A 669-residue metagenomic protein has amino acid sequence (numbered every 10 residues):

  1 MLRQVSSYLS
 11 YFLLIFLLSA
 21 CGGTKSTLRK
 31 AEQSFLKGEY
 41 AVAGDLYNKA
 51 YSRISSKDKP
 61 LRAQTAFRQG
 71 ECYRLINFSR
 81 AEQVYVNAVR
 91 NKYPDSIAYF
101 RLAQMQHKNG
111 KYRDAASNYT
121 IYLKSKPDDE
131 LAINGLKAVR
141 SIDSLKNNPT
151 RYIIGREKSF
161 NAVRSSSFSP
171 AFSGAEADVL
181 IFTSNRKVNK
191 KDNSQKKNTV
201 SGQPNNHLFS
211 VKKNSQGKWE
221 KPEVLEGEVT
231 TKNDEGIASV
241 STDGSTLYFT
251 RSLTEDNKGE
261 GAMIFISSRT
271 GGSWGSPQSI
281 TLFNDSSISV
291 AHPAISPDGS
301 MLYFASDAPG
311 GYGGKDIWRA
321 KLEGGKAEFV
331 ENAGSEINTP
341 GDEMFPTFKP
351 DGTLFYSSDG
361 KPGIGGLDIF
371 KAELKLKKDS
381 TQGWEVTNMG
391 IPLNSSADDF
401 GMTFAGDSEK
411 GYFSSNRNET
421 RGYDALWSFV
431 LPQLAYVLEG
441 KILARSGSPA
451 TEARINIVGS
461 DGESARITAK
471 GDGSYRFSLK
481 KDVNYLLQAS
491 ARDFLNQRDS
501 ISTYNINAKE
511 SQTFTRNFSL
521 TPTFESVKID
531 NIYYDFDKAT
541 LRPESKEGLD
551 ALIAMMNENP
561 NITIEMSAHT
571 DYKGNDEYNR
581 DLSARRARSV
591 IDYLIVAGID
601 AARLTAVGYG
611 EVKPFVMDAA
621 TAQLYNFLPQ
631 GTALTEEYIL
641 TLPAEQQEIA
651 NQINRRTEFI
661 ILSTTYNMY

Functional and structural regions predicted by a protein language model:
K25, K37, A98-R101, K108-D114 (+3 more regions): Short, conserved micro-motifs composed of acidic
A43, A81-E82, A115: Single-residue signature of alpha-solenoid repeat helices
A43, G314, S446-S460: Short, ordered, surface-exposed loop/turn motifs in non-cytosolic proteins
S358, G363-G365, H569-Y669: Periplasmic OmpA-like peptidoglycan-binding domain that tethers envelope proteins to the cell wall
G459-S474: Short, acidic Ser/Thr/Gly-rich low-complexity loop/linker segments typical of extracellular and cell-surface proteins
V483-F494: A short, solvent-exposed beta-strand micro-motif common in secreted/extracellular proteins
R492-N517: Structured interaction patches on ligand/partner-binding surfaces of diverse proteins
P522-I562, T570-E577, L642-S663: Short, solvent-exposed beta-strand/turn patches at coil↔beta or beta↔helix junctions that act as interaction loops
